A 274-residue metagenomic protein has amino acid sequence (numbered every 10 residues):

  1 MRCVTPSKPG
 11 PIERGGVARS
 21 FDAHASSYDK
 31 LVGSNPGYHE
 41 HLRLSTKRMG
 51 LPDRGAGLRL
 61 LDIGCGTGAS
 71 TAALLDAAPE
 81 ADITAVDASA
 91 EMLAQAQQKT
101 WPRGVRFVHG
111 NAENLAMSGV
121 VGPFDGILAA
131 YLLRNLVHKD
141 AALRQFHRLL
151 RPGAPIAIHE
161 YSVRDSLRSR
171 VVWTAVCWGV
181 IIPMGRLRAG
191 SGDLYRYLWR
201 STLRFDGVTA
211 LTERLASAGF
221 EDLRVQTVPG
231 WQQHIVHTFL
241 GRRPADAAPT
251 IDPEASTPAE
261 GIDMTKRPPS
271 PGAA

Functional and structural regions predicted by a protein language model:
M1-S27: N-terminal, positively charged/glycine-rich alpha-helical extensions of SAM-dependent methyltransferases
V32, S162-A218, T227-V228: C-terminal alpha-helical "lid/dimerization" subdomain adjacent to the S-adenosyl-L-methionine
P36-A56, A73: Conserved alpha-helix/loop element of class I SAM-dependent methyltransferases that forms part of the SAM/SAH-binding
R59-L115: Class I SAM-dependent methyltransferase SAM/SAH-binding core
E113-I127: A short acidic, Gly/Pro-enriched loop at the edge of an enzyme's catalytic core that lines a small-molecule cofactor
D125-K139: A short SAM/SAH-binding and catalytic strip from SAM-dependent methyltransferases
D140-P155: A short glycine-rich, Lys/Arg-flanked "PGG" loop and its adjoining helix->strand segment in the class I
A218-E221, T227-A255, E260-K266: Core SAM-dependent methyltransferase catalytic element
